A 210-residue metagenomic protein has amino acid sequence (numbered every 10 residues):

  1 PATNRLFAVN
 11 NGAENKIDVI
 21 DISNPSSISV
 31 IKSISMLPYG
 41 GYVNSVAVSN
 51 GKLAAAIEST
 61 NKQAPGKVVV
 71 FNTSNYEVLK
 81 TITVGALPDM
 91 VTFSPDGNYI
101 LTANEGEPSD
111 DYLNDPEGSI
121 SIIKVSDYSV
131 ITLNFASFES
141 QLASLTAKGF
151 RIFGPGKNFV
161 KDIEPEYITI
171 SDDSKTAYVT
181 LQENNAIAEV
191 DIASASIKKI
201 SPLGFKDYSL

Functional and structural regions predicted by a protein language model:
P1, G41-S45, P88, F153-T169: Signature of short aromatic-glycine-proline-rich micro-motifs recurring in repeat-based ectodomains
P1-K16, D162-D172: Beta-strand-rich domains and repeat architectures in extracellular enzymes and scaffolds, especially beta-propellers
A2-T3, V48-G51, S94-G97, D172-D173: Residue-level detector of Asp-centered blade-edge/turn motifs that repeat once per structural unit in beta-propeller
G12-A13, T60-G66, D111-P116, Q182-E183: Short, solvent-exposed loop/turn segments at conserved positions within beta-propeller repeat blades
S23-T60: Blade-loop segments of beta-propeller domains
K32-Y39, D127-V160, K199-L210: Surface-exposed loop and turn segments in beta-propeller and other repeat-based domains that flank or scaffold
G66-Y76, D115-D127, A195: Beta-propeller blade signature
